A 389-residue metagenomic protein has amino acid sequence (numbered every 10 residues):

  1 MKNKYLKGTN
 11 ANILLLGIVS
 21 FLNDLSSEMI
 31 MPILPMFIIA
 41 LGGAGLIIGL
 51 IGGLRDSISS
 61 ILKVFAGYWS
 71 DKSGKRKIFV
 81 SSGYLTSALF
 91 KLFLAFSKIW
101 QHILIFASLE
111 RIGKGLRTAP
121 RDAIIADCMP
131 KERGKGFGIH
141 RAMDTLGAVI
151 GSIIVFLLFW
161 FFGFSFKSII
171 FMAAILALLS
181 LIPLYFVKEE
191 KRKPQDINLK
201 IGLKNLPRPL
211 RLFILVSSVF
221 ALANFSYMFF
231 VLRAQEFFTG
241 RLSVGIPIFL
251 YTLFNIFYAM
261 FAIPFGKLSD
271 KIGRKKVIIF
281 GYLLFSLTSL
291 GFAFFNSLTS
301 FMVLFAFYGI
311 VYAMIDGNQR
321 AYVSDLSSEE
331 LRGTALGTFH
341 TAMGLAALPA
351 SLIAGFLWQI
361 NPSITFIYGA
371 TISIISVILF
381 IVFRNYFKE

Functional and structural regions predicted by a protein language model:
M1-N10, E189-V216: Juxtamembrane intracellular "pre-TM" segments in multi-pass secondary transporters
Y5-I39, S108, P209-F229, A306: Pair of pore-lining "gating" transmembrane helices in MFS-fold secondary transporters
N10, F93-F106, A293-L304: Helix-loop junctions at membrane interfaces in 12-TM secondary transporters
I33-L46, M228-P247: Short amphipathic helix-loop junctions that connect adjacent transmembrane helices in Major Facilitator Superfamily/SLC
M36-A40, I150-S168, P349-T365: Transmembrane alpha-helix termini and helix-breaking/packing motifs in multi-pass membrane transporters
I78-L92, A174, K276-G291, A370: Structural signature of the two symmetry-related core transmembrane helices
F106-L146, Y322: Cytoplasmic helix-loop-helix junction between adjacent transmembrane helices in 12-TM secondary transporters
A174-K193, S376-R384: C-terminal membrane-cytosol helix-exit motif in multi-pass small-molecule transporters
